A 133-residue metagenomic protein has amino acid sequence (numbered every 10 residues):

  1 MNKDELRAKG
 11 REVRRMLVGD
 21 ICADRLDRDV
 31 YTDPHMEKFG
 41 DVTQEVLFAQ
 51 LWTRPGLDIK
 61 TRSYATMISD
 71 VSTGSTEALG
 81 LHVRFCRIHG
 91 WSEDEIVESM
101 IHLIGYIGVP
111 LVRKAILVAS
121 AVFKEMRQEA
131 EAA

Functional and structural regions predicted by a protein language model:
M1-K60, I88, V112-A133: Acidic, glycine/proline-rich low-complexity segments that act as flexible tails and inter-domain linkers
Q44, T61-Y64, L79, I96: N-terminal alpha-helical segment
L57, T61, S72-T76: Helical "substrate-binding/catalytic lid" subdomain of Rossmann-like NAD(P)-dependent dehydrogenases/reductases
R62-D70, M100: Short, structured motif recognition centered on aromatic/hydrophobic residues
T66, T73, I88: Short, solvent-exposed interaction modules
V71, H89, H102-V109: A short structural micro-motif
T76-E95, K114-L117: Extended intrinsically disordered, low-complexity coil regions enriched in Ser, Thr, Gly, Ala and often Pro
H82, S99-H102: Short, hydrophobic/aromatic alpha-helical segments in well-folded domains
